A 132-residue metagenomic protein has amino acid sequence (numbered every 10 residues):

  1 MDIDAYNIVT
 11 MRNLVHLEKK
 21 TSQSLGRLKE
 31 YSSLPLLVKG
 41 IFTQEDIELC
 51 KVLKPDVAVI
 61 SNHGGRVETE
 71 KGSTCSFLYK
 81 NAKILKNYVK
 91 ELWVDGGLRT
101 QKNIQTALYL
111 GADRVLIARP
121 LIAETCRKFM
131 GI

Functional and structural regions predicted by a protein language model:
M1-V94, Q101-E124: Alpha/beta enzyme core
C126-I132: Active-site or pore-adjacent capping/gating segments
